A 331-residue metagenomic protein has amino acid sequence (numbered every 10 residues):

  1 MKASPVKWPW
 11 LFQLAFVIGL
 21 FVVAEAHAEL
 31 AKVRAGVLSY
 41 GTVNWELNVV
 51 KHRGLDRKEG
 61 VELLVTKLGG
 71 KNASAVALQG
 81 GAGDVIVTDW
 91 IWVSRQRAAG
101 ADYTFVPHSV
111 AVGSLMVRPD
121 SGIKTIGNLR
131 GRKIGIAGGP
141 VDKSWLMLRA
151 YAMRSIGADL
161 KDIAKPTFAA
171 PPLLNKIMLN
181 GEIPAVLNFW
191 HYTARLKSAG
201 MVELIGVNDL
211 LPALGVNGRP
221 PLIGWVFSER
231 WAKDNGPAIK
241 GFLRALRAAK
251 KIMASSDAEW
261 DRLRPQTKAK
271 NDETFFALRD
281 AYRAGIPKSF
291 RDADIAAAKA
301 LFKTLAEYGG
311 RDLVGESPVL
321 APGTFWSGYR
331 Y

Functional and structural regions predicted by a protein language model:
K2-L14: Bacterial N-terminal signal peptides that target proteins for export
F12-V22: Bacterial N-terminal signal peptides
V22-A28: Sec/Tat signal peptide C-region and signal peptidase I cleavage site
E29-L160, K165-F168, I177-N180, P184-W190 (+1 more regions): Short, glycine-/small- and polar/acidic-enriched structural segments that line small-molecule recognition paths
G54, K58, D209-G218, A284-A293: Short, solvent-exposed loop/beta-turn-alpha elements that line the ligand-binding surface or hinge of extracytoplasmic
W90-I91, P172-Q266: Pocket-lining segment of extracytoplasmic ligand-binding domains
A232-G309: Secondary-structure end/capping motifs
K299-Y331: Conserved C-terminal helix/tail region of periplasmic/extracytoplasmic solute-binding proteins
